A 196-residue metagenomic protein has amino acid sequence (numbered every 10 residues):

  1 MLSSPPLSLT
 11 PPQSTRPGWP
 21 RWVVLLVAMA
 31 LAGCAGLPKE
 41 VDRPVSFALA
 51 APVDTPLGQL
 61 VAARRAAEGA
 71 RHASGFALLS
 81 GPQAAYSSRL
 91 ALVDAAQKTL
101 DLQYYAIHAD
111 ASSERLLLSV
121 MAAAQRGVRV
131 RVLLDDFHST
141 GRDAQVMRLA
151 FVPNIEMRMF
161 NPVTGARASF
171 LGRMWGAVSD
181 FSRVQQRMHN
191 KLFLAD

Functional and structural regions predicted by a protein language model:
L2-A32: Sec-dependent bacterial lipoprotein signal peptides
S14, E40-S46, G58, T140 (+1 more regions): A generic signature of intrinsically disordered, low-complexity regions enriched in glycine/proline and charged/polar
A30-A51: Bacterial Sec signal peptide processing site at the extreme N-terminus
C34, A51, L57-G58, R64-A96 (+1 more regions): HKD-type phospholipase D/PLD-like phosphodiesterase module
L100: Phosphate/adenylate-binding glycine loop and adjacent helical scaffold
